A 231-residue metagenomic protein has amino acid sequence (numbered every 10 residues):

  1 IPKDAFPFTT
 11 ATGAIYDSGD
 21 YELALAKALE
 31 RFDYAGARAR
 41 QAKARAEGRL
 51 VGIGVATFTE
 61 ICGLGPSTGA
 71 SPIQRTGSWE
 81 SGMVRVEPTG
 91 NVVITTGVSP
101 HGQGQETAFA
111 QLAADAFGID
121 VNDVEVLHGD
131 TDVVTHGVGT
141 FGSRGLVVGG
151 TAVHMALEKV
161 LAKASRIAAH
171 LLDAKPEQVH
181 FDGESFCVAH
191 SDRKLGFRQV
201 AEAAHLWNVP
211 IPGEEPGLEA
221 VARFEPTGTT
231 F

Functional and structural regions predicted by a protein language model:
I1-V93, Q103-A116, G129-F231: Cofactor-centric catalytic regions
F117-V121: Phosphate-handling active-site elements
